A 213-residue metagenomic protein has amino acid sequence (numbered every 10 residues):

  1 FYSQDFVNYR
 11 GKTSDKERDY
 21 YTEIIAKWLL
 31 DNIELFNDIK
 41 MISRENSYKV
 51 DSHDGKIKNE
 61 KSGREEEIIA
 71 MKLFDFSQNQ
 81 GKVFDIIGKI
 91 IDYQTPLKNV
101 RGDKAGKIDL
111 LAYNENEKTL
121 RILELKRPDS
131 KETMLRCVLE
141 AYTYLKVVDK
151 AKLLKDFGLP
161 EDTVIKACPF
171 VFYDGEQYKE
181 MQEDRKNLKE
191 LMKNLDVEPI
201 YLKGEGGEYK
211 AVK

Functional and structural regions predicted by a protein language model:
F1-K213: Charged, terminal alpha-helix-loop-beta segments that serve as non-catalytic nucleic-acid engagement and/or assembly
